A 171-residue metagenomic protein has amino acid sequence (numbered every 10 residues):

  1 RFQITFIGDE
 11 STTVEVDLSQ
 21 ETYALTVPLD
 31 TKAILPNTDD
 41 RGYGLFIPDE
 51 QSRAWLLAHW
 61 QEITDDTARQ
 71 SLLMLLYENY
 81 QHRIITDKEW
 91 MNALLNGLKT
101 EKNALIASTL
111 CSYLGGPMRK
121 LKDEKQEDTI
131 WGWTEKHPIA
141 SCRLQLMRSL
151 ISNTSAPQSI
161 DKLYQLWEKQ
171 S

Functional and structural regions predicted by a protein language model:
R1-S171: Non-catalytic accessory/interaction domains
